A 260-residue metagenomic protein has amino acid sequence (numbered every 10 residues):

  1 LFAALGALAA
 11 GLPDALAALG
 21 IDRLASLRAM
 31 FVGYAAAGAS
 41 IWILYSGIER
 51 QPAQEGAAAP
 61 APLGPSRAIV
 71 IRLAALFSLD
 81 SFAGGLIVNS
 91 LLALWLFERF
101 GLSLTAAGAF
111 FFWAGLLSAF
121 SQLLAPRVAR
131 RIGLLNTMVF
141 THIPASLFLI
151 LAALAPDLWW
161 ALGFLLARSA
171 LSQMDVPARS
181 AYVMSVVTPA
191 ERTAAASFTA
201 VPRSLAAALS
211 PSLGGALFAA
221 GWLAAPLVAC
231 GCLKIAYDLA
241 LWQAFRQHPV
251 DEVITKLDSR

Functional and structural regions predicted by a protein language model:
L1-G11, P202-S210: Glycine-rich segments within core transmembrane alpha-helices of 12-TM secondary carriers
A10, A35-Q54, Y237-F245: C-terminal membrane-cytosol helix-exit motif in multi-pass small-molecule transporters
D14, S121-L134, F218: Helix-to-loop junctions at the C-terminal end of transmembrane segments in multipass secondary transporters
S90-A107: Short amphipathic helix-loop junctions that connect adjacent transmembrane helices in Major Facilitator Superfamily/SLC
L104-T105, P189-T199: Loop-to-transmembrane helix entry/capping segments in MFS-fold secondary transporters and related SLC/MFSD carriers
N136-L151, G231: Structural signature of the two symmetry-related core transmembrane helices
A153-L165: Helix-loop junctions at membrane interfaces in 12-TM secondary transporters
M174-V187: Intracellular juxtamembrane helix-capping segments at the cytosolic ends of symmetry-related transmembrane helices
